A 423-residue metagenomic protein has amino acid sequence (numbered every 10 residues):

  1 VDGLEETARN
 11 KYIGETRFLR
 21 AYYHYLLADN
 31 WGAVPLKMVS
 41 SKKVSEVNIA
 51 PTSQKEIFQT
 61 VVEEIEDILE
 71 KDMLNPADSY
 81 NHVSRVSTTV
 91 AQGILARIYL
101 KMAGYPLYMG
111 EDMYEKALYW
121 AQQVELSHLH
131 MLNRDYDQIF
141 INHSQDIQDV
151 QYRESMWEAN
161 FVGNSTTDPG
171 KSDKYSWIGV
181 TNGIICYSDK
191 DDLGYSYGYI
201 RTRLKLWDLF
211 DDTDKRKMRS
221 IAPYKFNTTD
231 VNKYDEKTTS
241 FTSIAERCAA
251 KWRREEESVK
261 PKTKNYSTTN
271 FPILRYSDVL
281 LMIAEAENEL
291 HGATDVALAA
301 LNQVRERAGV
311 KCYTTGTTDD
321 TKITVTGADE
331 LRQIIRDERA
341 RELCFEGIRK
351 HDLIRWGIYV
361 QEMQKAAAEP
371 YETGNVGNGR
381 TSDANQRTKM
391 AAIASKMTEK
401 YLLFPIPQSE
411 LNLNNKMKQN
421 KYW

Functional and structural regions predicted by a protein language model:
V1-W31, E46-Q59, I65-Y80, E257-F271 (+1 more regions): Conserved, well-structured interaction surfaces
A28-P35, K101-G110, E289-H291: Short coil/turn linking the two alpha-helices of tandem helical-hairpin repeats
M38-Q138, N142: Hydrophobic, small-residue-rich alpha-helical packing segments that form membrane-like cores
Q123-L126, H130-E289, I358-W423: Elongated scaffold/linker segments in the mid-to-C-terminal portions of large proteins
S277-I283, A293-T314: Active/binding-pocket-proximal capping segment
